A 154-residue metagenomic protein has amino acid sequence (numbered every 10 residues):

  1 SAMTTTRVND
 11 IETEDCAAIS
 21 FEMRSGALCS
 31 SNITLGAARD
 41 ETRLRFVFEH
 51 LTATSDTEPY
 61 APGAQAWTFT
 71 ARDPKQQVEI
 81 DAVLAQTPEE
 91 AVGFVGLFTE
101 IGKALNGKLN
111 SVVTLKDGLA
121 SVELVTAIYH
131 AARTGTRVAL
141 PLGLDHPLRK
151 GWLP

Functional and structural regions predicted by a protein language model:
S1-P62, V95-S111, V125-I128, P141-P154: Contiguous beta-strand/loop segments that form the cofactor/metal-binding neighborhood of enzyme cores
L44, Y60-Q77: Short polybasic amphipathic segments
A66-T68, R137, W152: Tryptophan-centered motif/residue detector
V78-Q86, V138-L140: Generic detection of short hydrophobic beta-strand segments and adjacent strand-loop junctions
A82, Q86, K103-S121: Glycine- and charged-residue-rich phosphate/anionic-cofactor binding loop of Rossmann-like
E89-G93: A generic short alpha-helical patch detector that favors 3-5-residue windows in or near N-terminal regions
G118-A132: C-terminal hydrophobic helical "lid"/dimerization subdomain of Rossmann-like NAD(P)H-dependent oxidoreductases
R133-G143: Charge-dense, low-complexity polyampholytic segments
